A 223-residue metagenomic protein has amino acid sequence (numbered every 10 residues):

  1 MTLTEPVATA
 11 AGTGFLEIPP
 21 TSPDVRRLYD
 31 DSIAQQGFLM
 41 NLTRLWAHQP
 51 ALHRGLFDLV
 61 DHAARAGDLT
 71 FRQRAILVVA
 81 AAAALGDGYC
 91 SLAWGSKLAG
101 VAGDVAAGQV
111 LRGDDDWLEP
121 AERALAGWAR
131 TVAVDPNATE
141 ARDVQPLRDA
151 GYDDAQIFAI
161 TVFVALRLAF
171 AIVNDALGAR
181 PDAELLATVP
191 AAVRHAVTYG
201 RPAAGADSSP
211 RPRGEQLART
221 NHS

Functional and structural regions predicted by a protein language model:
M1-S223: Hydrophobic alpha-helical segments
